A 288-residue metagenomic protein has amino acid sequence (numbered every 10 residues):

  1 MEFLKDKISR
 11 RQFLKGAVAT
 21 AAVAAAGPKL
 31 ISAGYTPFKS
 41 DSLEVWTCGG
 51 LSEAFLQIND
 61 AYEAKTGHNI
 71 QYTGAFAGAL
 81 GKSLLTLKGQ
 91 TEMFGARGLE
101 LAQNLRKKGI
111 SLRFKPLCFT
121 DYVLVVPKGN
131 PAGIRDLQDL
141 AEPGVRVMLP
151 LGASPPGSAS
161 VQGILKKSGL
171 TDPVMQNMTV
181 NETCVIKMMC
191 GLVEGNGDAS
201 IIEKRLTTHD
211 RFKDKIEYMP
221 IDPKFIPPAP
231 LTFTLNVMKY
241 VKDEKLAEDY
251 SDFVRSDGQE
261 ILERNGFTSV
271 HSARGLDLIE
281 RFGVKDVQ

Functional and structural regions predicted by a protein language model:
M1-S9, A21: N-terminal secretory signal peptides
L4-D6, K29-T73, G78-L87, G98-L99 (+3 more regions): Exported/periplasmic ABC-transporter solute-binding proteins
K15-V18: Internal alpha-helical transmembrane segments of multi-pass membrane proteins, especially GPCRs
A22-G27: Hydrophobic h-region of N-terminal signal peptides that target proteins for export in Gram-negative bacteria
T91-A96: Periplasmic-binding protein-like
K108-R113: A short, gly/pro- and small-residue-rich
